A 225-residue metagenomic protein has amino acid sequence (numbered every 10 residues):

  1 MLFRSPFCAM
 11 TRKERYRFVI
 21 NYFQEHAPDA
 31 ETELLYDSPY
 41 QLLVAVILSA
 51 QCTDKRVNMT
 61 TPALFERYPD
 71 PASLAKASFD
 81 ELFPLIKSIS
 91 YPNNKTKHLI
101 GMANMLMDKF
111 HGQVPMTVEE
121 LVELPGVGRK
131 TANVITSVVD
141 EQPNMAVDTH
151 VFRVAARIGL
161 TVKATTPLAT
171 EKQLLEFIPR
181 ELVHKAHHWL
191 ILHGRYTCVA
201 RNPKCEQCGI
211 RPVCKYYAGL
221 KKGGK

Functional and structural regions predicted by a protein language model:
M1-L2: Short, small-residue-biased leader/transition segments that mark boundaries at the very start of proteins
F7, T11-G224: Catalytic cores of DNA base-excision repair glycosylases
